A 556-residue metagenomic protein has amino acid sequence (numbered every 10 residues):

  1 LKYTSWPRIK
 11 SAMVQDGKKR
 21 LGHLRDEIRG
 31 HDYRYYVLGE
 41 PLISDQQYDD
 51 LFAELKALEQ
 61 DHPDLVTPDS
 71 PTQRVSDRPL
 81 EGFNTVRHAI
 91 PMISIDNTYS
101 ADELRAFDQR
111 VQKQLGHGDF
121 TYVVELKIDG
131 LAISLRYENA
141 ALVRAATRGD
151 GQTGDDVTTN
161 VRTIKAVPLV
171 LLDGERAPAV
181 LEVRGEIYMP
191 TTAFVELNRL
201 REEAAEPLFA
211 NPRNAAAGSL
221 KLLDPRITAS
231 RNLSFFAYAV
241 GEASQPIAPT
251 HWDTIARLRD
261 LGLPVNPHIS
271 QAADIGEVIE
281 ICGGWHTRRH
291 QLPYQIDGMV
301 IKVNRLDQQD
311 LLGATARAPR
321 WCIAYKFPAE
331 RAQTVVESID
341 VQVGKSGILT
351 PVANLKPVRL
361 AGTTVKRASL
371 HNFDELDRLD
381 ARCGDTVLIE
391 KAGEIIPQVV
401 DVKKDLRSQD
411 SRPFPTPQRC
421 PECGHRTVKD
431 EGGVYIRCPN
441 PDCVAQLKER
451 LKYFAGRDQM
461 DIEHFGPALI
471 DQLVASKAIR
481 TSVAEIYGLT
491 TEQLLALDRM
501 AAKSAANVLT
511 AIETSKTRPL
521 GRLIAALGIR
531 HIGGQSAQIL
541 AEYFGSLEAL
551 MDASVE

Functional and structural regions predicted by a protein language model:
I9-H531, S536-A553: RNA/tRNA-interacting regions in translation and RNA-turnover enzymes
E556: Active/binding-pocket-proximal capping segment
